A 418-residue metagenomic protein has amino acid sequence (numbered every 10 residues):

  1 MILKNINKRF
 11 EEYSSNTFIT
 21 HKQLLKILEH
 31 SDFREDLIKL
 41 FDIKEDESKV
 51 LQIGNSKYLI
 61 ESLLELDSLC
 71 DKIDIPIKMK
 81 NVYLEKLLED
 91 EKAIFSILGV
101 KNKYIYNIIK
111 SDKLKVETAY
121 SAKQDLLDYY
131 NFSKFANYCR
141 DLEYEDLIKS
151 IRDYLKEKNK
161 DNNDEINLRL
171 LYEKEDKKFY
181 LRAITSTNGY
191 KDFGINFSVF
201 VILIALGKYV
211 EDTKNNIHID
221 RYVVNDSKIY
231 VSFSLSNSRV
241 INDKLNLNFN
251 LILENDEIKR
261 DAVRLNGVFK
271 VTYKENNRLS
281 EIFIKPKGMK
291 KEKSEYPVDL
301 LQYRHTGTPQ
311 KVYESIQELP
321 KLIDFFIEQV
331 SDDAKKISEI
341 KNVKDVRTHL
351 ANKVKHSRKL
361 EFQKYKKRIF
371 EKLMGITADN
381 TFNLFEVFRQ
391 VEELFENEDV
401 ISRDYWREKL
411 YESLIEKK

Functional and structural regions predicted by a protein language model:
I2-V199: Feature for intrinsically disordered/low-complexity regulatory segments and propeptides
R182-I184, Y190-K418: Intrinsic disorder/low-complexity polar-acidic segments
